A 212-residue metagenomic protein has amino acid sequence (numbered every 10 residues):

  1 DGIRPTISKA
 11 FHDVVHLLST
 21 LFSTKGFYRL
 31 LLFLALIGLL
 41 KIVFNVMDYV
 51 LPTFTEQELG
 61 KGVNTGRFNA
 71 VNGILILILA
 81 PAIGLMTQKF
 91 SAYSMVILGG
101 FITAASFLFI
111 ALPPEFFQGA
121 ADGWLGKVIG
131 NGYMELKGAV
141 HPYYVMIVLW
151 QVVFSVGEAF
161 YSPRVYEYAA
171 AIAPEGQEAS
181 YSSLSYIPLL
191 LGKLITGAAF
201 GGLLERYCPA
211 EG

Functional and structural regions predicted by a protein language model:
D1-D48, P52, E56-G62: Intracellular loop-helix junctions on the cytosolic face of multi-pass helical membrane proteins
T53-L75, H141-L149, S180-S183: Loop-to-transmembrane helix entry
T55, A159-P174: Intracellular juxtamembrane helix-capping segments at the cytosolic ends of symmetry-related transmembrane helices
G73-P81, A111, K193-L194: Residue-level signature of mid-helix packing/kink "hotspots" within the transmembrane helices of 12-pass Major
I78-V96, L204: Helix-to-loop junctions at the C-terminal end of transmembrane segments in multipass secondary transporters
F101-V140: C-terminal ends and interior cores of transmembrane alpha-helices in multi-pass membrane transporters/permeases
G138-A139, G202-G212: A membrane-interface helix-boundary motif in multi-pass transporters
I172-Y207: A late C-terminal transmembrane helix in Major Facilitator Superfamily
